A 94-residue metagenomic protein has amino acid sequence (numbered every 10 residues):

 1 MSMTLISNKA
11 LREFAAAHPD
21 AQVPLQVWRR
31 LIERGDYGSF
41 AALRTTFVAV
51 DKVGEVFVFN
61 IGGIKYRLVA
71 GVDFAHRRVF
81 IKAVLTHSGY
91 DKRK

Functional and structural regions predicted by a protein language model:
M1-K65, D73-F80, H87-K94: Basic, Lys/Arg-enriched alpha-helical interface segments
